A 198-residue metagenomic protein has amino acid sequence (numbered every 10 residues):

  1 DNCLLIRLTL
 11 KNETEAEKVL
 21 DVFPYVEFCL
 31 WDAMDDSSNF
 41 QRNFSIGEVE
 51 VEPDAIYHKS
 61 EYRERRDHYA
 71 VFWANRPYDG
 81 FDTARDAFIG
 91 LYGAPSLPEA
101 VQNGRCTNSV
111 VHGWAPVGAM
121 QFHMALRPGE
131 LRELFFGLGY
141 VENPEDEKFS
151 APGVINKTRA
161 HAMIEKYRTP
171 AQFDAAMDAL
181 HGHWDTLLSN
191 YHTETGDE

Functional and structural regions predicted by a protein language model:
D1-N103, M120, E145-S189: Polysaccharide-binding surfaces and accessory modules of carbohydrate-active proteins
N2, T14, W114, P128-E130: Secondary-structure capping and boundary motifs in well-ordered enzyme cores
T14, W114, Q172, T195-G196: Catalytic cores of large soluble enzymes that bind and process phosphate-bearing ligands
K18, M124-E142: Short Pro-Gly-centered flexible turn/kink motifs
A100-H112: Conserved mixed alpha/beta core segments that line enzyme active sites in large multi-domain catalysts
N108-V111, Q121-L126: Beta-strand-rich interaction surfaces with strong enrichment in secreted/lumenal proteins
S189-E198: Short, intrinsically disordered, charge-balanced linker/junction segments flanking boundaries in proteins
